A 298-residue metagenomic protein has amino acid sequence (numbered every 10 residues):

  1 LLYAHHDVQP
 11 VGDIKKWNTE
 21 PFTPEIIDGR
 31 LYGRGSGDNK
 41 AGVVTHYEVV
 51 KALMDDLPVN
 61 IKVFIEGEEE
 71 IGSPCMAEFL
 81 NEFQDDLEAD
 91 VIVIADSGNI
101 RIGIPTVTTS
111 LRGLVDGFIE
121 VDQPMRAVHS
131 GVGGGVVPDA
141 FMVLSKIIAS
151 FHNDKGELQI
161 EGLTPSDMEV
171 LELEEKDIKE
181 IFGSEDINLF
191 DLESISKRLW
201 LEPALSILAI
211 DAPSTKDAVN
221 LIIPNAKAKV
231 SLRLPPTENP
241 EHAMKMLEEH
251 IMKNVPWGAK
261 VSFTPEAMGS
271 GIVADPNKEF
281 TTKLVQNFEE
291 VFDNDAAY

Functional and structural regions predicted by a protein language model:
L1-K62: Active-site metal-coordination/substrate-binding segment of hydrolases, especially metallo-dependent peptidases
G35-S110: Acidic/histidine-rich catalytic neighborhood of metal-dependent amide-processing enzymes
G37, M125, L232-N239, G269: A generic structural motif
P105-T109, I195, T215-N220: Short beta-strand/turn micro-motifs at beta-sheet edges
S130-I210, E238-K260: Acidic-enriched catalytic cores of C-N bond-cleaving enzymes acting on peptides and small amides
V136-V137, R198, D217-P224: Short, solvent-exposed beta-strand/turn "edge" segments of beta-rich domains on protein surfaces
A149, P276-Y298: Active-site-adjacent substrate-binding region of metalloamidase/peptidase-like peptide-processing proteins
R233-P236, S262-N277: A short beta-alpha structural unit
